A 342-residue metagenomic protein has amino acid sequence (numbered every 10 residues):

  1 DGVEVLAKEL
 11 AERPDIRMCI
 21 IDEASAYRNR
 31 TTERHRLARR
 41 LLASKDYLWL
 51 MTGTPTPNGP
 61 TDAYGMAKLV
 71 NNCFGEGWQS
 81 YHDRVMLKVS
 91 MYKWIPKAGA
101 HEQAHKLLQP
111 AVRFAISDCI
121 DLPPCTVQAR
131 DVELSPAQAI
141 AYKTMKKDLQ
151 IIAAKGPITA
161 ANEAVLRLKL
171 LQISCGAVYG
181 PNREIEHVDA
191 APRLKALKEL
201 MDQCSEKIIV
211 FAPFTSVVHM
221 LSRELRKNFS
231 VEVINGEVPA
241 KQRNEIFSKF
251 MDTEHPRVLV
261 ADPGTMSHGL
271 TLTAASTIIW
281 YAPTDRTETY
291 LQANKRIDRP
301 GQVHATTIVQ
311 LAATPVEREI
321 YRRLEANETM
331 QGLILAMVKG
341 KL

Functional and structural regions predicted by a protein language model:
D1-M18, Y27-R40, A261-G264: Conserved RecA-like ASCE ATPase "motif II neighborhood" in helicase/translocase motors
V3-E9, P57-P60, V217-S222, R243-F247 (+2 more regions): SF2 helicase motor core recognition
E12-D15, L122-K146, Q150-L270, L335-L342: Conserved Helicase C-terminal RecA-like lobe
M18, H35-C119, Q302-A305: Conserved P-loop NTPase motor "coupling/switch" region that bridges the ATPase
C19, L48-W49, L259, I279: Hydrophobic positions in the central parallel beta-sheet of the AAA+
D22-E23: Walker B catalytic acidic pair
A26-N29, L50, R299: Residues immediately C-terminal
D285-L342: A conserved SF2-helicase RecA2
